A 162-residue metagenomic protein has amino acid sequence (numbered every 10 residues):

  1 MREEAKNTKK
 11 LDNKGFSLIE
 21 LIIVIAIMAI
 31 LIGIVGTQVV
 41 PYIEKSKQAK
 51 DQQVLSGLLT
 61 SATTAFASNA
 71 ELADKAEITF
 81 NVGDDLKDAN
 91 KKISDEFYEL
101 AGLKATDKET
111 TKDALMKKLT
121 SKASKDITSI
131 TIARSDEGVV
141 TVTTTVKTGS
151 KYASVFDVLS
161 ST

Functional and structural regions predicted by a protein language model:
M1-F16: N-terminal leader/signal peptides at the extreme start of proteins
D12-V39: N-terminal single-pass transmembrane signal-anchor helix
Q38-L59: Aliphatic-rich helix starts adjacent to a transmembrane/signal segment
T60-N81: Alpha-helix exit/C-cap motif
K75-T111: Low-complexity, Gly/Pro-rich coil/beta segments used as flexible assembly/activation regions
I78, T106-D136: Short glycine-rich, low-complexity/disordered patches
K122-T162: Short, surface-exposed interaction loops/tails
